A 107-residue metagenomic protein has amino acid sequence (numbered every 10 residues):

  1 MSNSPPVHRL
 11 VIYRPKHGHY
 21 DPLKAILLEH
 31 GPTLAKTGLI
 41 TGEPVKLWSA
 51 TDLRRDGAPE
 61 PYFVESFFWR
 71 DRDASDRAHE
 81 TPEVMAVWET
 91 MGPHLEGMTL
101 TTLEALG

Functional and structural regions predicted by a protein language model:
M1-N3: Basic/polar N-terminal segments that are highly enriched at the extreme N-terminus, encompassing both cleavable
P6-R14, P44-T81: Short, well-ordered beta-strand segments in beta-rich or mixed alpha/beta enzyme and ligand-binding folds
H17-H19, D71-D73, L106: Residues that cap or initiate secondary-structure elements
H19-L47, E83-M91: Short amphipathic alpha-helical segments
G31-V64, L95-G107: Short, glycine- and small/hydrophobic-rich beta-strand elements in well-ordered beta-sheets
F68, H79-V87, M98-L106: Charged interaction segments
